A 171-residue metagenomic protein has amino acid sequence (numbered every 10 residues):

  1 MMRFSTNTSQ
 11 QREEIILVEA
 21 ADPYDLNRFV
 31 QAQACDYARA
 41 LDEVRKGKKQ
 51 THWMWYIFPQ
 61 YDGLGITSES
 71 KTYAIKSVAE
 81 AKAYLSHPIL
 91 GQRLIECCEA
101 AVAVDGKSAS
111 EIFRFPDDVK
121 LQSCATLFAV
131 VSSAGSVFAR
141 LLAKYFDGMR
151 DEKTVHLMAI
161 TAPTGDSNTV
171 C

Functional and structural regions predicted by a protein language model:
M2-C35, P163-D166: Extreme N-terminal tail/first-helix region
A20, C124, F128-A134, L142-K144: N-terminal targeting/disorder module
Q33-R45: A long, hydrophobic alpha-helical segment
E43-V78: Hydrophobic/aromatic-rich, well-ordered segments within soluble, folded domains that form packed cores
G63-E69, A129-A139: Short helix-capping/linker segments at secondary-structure and domain boundaries
T72-R93, Y145, E152: C-terminal end-helix/capping segment
A83-S132: Mid-chain, well-packed structural core segment of small domains
S133-C171: Charged phosphate-binding loop/patch that engages nucleotide di/tri-phosphates or the phosphate backbone of nucleic
